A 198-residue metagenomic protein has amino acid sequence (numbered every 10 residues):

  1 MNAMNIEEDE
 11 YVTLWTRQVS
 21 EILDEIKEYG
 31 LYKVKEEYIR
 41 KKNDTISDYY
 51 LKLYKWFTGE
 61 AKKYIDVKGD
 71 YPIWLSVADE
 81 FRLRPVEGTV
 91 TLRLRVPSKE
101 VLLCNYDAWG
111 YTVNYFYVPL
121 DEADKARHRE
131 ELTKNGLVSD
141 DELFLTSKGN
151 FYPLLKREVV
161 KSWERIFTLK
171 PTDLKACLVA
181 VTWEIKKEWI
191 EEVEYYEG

Functional and structural regions predicted by a protein language model:
N2-D48, G69-Y71, F81-V90, V96-G198: Conserved NAD+-utilizing ADP-ribose enzyme module
Y50-T58, K63-E80: Short, well-structured hydrophobic secondary-structure segments
